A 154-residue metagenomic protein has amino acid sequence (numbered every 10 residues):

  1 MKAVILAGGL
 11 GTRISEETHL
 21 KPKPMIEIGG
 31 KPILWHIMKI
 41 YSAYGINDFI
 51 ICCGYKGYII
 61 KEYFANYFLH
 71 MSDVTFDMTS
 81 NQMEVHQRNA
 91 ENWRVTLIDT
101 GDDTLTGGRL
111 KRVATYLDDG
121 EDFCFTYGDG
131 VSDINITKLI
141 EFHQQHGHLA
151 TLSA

Functional and structural regions predicted by a protein language model:
M1-E62: N-terminal glycine-rich phosphate-binding loop and ensuing alpha1 helix
E62-A154: Conserved beta-loop-beta/alpha segment of the NTase-like Rossmann-fold superfamily that binds/positions NTPs
